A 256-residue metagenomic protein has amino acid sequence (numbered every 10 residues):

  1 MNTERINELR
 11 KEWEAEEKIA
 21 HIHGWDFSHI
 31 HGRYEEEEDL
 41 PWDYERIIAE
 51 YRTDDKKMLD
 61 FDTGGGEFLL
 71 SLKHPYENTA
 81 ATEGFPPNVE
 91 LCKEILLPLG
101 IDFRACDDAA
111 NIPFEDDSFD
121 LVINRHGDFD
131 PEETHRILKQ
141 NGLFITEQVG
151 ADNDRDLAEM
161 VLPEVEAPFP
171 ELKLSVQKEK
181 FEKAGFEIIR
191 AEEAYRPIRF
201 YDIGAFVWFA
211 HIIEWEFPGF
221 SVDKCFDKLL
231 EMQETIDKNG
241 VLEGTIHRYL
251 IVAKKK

Functional and structural regions predicted by a protein language model:
M1-H29, E38: N-terminal, positively charged/glycine-rich alpha-helical extensions of SAM-dependent methyltransferases
G24-H29, Y34-K57, E67-F68: Conserved alpha-helix/loop element of class I SAM-dependent methyltransferases that forms part of the SAM/SAH-binding
K57-N111: Class I SAM-dependent methyltransferase SAM/SAH-binding core
N111-L121: A short acidic, Gly/Pro-enriched loop at the edge of an enzyme's catalytic core that lines a small-molecule cofactor
F129-I145: A short glycine-rich, Lys/Arg-flanked "PGG" loop and its adjoining helix->strand segment in the class I
G150-P168: Short, glycine-/aromatic-enriched active-site segment of Class I SAM-dependent methyltransferases
L162-V176, F217-G219: Acceptor-substrate binding/catalytic loop of class I
E187, E193-K256: Conserved Class I S-adenosyl-L-methionine
